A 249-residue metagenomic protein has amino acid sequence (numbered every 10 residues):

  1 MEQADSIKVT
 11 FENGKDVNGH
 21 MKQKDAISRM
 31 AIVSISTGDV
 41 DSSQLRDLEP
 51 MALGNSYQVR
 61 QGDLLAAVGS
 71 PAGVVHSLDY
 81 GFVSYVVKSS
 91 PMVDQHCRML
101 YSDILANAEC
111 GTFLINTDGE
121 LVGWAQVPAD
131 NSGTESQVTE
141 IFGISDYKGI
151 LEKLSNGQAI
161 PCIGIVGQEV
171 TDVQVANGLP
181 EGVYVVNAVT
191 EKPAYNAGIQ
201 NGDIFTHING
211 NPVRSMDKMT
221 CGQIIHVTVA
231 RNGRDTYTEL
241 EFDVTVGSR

Functional and structural regions predicted by a protein language model:
M1-D5, V40, L48, V68-G81 (+4 more regions): Active-site loop architecture of trypsin-fold serine endopeptidases
M1-E2, H207-T228, D235: PDZ domains, with a preference for the canonical peptide-binding region formed by the helix
M1-G69, G73-H76, A108, V213-M216 (+3 more regions): Conserved active-site neighborhood of the chymotrypsin/trypsin-like protease fold
A4, G19, T117, L121-G178 (+4 more regions): C-terminal cap/linker of serine protease catalytic domains
G19-M21, V83, V185: Conserved hydrophobic positions within beta-strands
Q23-S28, S42-S43, V86-L100, K153-I160 (+1 more regions): Gly/Ser-enriched beta-turn/beta-hairpin loop segments
N55-Q58, T112-F113, A176-L179, K192-I204: A short glycine-leucine-enriched loop at secondary-structure breakpoints that most characteristically corresponds
G119-V122, A194-D217: Conserved PDZ fold ligand-binding element
